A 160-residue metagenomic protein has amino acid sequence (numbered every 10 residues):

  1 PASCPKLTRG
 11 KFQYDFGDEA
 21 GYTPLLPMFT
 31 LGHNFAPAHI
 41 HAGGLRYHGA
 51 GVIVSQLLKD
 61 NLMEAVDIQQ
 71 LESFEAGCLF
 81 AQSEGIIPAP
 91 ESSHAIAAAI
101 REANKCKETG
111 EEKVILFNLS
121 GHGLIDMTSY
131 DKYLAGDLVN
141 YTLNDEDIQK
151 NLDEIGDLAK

Functional and structural regions predicted by a protein language model:
P1-I86, K132-K160: Active-site/ligand-binding loops adjacent to catalytic centers
Q70-T128, K132: Claisen-condensing/thiolase-fold acyl-transfer catalytic domains that form or cleave C-C bonds in fatty acid
